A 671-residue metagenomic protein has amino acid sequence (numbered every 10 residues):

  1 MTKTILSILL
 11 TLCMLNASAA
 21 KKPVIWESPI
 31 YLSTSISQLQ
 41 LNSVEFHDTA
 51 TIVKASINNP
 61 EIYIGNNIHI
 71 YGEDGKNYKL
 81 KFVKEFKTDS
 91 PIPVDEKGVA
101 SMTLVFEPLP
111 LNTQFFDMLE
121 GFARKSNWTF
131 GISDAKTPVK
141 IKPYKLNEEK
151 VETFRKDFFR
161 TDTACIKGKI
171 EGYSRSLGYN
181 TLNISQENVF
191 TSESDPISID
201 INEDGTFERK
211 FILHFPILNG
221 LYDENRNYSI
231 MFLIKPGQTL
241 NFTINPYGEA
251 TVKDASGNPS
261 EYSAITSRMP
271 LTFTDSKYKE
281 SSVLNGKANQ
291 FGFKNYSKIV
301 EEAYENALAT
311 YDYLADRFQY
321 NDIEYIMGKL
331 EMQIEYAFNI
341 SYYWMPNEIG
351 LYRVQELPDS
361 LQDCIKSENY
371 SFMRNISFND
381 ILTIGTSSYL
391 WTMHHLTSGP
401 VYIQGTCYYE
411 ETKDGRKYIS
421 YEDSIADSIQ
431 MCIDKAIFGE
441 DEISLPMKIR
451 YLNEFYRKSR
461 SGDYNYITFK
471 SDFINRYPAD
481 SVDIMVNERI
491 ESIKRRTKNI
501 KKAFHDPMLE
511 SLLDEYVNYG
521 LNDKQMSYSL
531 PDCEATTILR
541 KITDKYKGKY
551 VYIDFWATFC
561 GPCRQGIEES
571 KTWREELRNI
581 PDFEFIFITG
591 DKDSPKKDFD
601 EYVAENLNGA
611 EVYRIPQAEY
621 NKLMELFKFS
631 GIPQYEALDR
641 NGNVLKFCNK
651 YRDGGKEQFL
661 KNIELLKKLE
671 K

Functional and structural regions predicted by a protein language model:
M1-V24, L666: Bacterial Sec-dependent N-terminal signal peptides
A20-Y144: Conserved functional micro-motifs across diverse proteins
T129-R155, R160, E510-S529, L539: Pro/Ala/Gly-rich low-complexity, hydrophilic intrinsically disordered segments
S133-D322: A non-transmembrane, solvent-exposed segment enriched in polar/low-complexity residues
P246-G548: Oxidative protein folding and maturation machinery
K547, F555-T572, G590: Conserved redox-active cysteine motifs that mediate thiol-disulfide chemistry, especially di-cysteine Cys-X(1-2)-Cys
I580-K596, L607-E619: Thiol-based oxidoreductase modules, predominantly thioredoxin-like and allied folds used for disulfide exchange
I615-E664: Thiol/disulfide oxidoreductase modules built on the thioredoxin-like
